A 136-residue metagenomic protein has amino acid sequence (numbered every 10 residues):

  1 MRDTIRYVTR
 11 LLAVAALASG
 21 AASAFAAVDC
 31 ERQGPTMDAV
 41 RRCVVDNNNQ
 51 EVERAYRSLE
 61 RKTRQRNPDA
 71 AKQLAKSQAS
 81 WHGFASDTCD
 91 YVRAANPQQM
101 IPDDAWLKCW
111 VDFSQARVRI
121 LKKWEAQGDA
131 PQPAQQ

Functional and structural regions predicted by a protein language model:
R2-A13: Bacterial N-terminal signal peptides that target proteins for export
A16-F25: C-terminal segment of classical bacterial N-terminal signal peptides
A24-Q136: N-terminal alpha-helical modules
